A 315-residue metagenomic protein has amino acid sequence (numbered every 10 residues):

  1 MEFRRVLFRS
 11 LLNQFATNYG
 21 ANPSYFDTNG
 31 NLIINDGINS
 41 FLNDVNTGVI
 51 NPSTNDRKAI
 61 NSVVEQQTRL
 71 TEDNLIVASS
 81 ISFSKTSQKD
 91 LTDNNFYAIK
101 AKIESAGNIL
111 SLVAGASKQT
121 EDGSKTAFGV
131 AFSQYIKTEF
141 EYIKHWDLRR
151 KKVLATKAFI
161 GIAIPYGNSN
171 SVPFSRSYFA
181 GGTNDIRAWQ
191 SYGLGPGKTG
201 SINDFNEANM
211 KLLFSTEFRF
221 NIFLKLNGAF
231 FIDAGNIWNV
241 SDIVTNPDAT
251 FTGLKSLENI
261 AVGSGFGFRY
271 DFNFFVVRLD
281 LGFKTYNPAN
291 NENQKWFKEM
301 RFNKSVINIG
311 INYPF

Functional and structural regions predicted by a protein language model:
R5-F220, F230-D248, G253: C-terminal outer-membrane beta-barrel translocator/porin domains of Gram-negative envelope proteins and their
R5-Q14, N290-K298, F302: Outer-membrane beta-barrel translocator/channel fold
N94-F96, R149-V153, F223-K225, F272-V276 (+1 more regions): Strand-connecting loop/turn motifs
L212-F220, L226-F230, A234, I260-F272 (+1 more regions): Conserved C-terminal beta-signal and adjacent last beta-strands/turns of outer-membrane beta-barrel proteins
G228-F231, V276-G282: Conserved active-site loop/cleft motifs that coordinate metal ions or position small ligands
D233-G235, V240, G265, R269 (+2 more regions): Flexible, small/polar- and glycine-enriched "cap/hinge" segments at structural transition points
V244-F272, K298: Strand-loop-strand
Y270-F274, E299-F315: Outer-membrane beta-barrel "beta-signal"
